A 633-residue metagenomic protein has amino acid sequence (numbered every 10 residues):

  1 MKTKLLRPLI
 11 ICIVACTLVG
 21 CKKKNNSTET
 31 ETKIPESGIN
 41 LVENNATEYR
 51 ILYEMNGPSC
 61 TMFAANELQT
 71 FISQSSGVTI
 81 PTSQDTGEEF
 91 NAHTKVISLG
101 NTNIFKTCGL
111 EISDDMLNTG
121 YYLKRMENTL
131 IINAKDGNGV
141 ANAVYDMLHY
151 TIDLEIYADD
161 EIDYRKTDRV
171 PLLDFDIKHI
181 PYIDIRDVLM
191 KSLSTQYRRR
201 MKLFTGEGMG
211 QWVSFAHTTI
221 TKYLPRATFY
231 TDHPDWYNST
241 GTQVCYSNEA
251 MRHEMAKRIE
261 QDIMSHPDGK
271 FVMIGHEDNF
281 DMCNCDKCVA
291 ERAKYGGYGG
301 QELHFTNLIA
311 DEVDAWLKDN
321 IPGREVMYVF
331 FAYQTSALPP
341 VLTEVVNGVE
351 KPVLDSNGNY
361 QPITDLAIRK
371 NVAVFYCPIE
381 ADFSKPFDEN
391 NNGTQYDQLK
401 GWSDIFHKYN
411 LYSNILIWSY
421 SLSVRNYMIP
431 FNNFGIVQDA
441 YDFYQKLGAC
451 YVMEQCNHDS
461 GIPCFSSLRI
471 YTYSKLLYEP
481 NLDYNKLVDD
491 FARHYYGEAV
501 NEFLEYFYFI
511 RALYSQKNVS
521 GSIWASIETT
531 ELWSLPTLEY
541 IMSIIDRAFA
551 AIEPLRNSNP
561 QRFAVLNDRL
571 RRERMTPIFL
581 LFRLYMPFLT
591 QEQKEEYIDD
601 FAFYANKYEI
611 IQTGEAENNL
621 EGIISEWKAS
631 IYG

Functional and structural regions predicted by a protein language model:
M1-L9: Bacterial N-terminal signal peptides that target proteins for export
T17-G20: C-terminal motif of bacterial Sec signal peptides marking the signal peptidase cleavage site
K22-Y122, D168-D176: Acidic, contiguous N-terminal accessory segments
E43-N45, E89-N91, L123-M126, H266-P267 (+4 more regions): Extracellular/periplasmic catalytic domains that process cell-envelope and extracellular macromolecules
E48, N56-S59, A64-E67, F71-S75 (+6 more regions): Feature activates predominantly on carbohydrate-active enzymes
I80, Q84, N248-D404: Gly/Pro-rich turn-and-neighbor structural signature
Q243-H253, Q261, N392-N501, E505-A512: Structured mid-domain segments that build the active-site/substrate or prosthetic-cofactor binding neighborhood
G448, K475-G633: Catalytic domains of carbohydrate-active enzymes that cleave complex glycans
